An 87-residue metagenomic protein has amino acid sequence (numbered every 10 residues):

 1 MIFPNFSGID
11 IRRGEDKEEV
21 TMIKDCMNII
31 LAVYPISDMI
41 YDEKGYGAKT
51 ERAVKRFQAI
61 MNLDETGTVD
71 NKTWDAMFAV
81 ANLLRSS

Functional and structural regions predicted by a protein language model:
M1-S87: Cell-envelope/ECM-targeting effectors and their regulatory/trafficking segments
